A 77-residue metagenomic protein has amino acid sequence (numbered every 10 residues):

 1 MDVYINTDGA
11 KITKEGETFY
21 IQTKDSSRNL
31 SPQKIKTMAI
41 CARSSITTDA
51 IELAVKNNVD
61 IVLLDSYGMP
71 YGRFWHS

Functional and structural regions predicted by a protein language model:
M1-S77: N-terminal intrinsically disordered, cationic/polar leader segments that include organellar targeting peptides
